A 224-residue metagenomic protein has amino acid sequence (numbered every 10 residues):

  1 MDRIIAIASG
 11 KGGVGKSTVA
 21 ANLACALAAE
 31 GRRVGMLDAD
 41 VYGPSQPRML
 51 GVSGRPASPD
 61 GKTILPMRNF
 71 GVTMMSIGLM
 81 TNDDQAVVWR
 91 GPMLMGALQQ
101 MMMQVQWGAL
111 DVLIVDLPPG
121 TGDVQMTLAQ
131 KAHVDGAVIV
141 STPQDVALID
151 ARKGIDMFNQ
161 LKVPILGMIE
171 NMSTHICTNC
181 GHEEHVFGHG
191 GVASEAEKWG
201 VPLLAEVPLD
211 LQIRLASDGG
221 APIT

Functional and structural regions predicted by a protein language model:
R3-D40, I155: Walker A/P-loop phosphate-binding motif and the immediately C-terminal alpha-helix
G13-N22, P44-S45, G120-Q125, A147-D150: Short glycine/serine/threonine-rich phosphate/pyrophosphate-binding segments that cradle anionic phosphate groups
R33-W89, M95-M103: Phosphate-binding loop that captures ATP/GTP phosphates
M36-L37, I114-V115, I169: Hydrophobic residues in beta-strands of the RecA-like P-loop NTPase core, especially within AAA+ ATPase
V41-Y42, M80-D84, P119-T121, P143-A147 (+2 more regions): Conserved nucleotide-binding/hydrolysis micro-motifs of P-loop NTPases
M75, L117, Q130: Glycine-rich phosphate-binding loops of nucleotide-dependent enzymes
Q100-L110, V124-V146, A151: Inter-motif core of Ras-like GTPase G domains
I155-T224: C-terminal lobe/tail of nucleotide-utilizing enzymes
